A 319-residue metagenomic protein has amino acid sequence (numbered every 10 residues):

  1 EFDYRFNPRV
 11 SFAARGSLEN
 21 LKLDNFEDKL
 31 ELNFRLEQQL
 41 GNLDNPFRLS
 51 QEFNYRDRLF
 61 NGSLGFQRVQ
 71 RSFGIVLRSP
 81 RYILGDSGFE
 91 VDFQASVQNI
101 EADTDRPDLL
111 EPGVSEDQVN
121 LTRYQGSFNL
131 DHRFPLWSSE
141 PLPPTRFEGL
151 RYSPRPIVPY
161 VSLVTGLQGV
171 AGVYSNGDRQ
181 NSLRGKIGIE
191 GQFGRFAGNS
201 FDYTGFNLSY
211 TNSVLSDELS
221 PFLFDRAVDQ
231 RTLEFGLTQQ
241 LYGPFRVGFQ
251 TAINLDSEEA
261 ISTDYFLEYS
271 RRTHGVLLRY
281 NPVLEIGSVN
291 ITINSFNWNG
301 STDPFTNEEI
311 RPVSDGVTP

Functional and structural regions predicted by a protein language model:
E1-P319: Long, low-hydrophobicity, solvent-exposed regions enriched in small/turn-prone and acidic residues
